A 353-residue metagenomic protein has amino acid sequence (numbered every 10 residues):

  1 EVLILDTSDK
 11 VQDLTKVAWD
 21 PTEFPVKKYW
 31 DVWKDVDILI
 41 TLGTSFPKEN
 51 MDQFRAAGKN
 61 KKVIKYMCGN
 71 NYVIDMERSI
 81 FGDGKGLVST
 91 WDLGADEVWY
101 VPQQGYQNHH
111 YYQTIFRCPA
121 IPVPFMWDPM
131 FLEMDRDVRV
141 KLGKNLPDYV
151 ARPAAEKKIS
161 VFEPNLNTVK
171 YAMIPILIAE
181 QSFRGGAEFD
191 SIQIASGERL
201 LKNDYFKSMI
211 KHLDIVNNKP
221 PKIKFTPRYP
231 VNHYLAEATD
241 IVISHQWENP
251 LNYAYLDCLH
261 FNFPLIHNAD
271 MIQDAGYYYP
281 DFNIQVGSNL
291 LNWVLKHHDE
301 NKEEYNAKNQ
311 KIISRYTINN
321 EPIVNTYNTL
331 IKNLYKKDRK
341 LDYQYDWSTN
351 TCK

Functional and structural regions predicted by a protein language model:
E1-N50, K157-Y205, D299, N320-E321 (+2 more regions): N-terminal pre-catalytic "stem/leader" segment of glycosyltransferase-like enzymes
L3-G94, K224-V231: Extended catalytic core of nucleotide-activated donor transferases of GT-like folds
P25-D31, L201-F261: Donor nucleotide-activated moiety binding/catalytic core segment of transferases that use nucleotide-activated donors
G43-K48, Q104-G105, W247-P250: Short beta->alpha connector loops
F54-P153: Catalytic core of nucleotide-activated saccharide and alditol-phosphate transferases
Q107-H110, R117-N218, K222: Conserved catalytic-core segment of nucleotide-activated headgroup transferases in glycan assembly
E237-T317: Catalytic binding pocket for nucleotide-activated donors in carbohydrate/polymer assembly enzymes
D299-K353: A charged, aromatic-enriched C-terminal amphipathic alpha-helix characteristic of glycosyltransferases across folds
